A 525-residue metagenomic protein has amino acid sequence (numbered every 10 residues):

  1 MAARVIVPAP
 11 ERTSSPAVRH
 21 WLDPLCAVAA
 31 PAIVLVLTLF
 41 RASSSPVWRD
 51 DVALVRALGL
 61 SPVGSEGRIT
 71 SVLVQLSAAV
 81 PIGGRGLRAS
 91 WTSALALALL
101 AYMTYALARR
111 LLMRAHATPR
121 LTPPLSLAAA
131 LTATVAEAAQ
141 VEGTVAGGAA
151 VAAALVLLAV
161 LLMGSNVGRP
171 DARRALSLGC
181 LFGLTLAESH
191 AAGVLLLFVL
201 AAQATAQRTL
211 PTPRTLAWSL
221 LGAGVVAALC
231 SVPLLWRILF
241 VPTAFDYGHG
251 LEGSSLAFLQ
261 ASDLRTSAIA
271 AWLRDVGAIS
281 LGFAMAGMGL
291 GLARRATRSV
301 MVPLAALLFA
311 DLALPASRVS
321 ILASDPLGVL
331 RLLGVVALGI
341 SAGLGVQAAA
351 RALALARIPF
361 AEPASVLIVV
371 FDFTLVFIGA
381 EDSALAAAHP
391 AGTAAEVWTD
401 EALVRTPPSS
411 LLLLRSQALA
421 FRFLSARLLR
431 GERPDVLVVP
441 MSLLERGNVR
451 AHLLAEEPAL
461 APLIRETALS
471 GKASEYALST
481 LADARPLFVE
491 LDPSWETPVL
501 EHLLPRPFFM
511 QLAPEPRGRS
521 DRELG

Functional and structural regions predicted by a protein language model:
M1-P24: Short, intrinsically disordered terminal tails adjacent to the first/last structured region
W21-D51, R56, V135, A223-F240: Transmembrane signal-anchor helices characteristic of membrane glycosylation enzymes that use polyprenol
C26-A27, T104-V135, A153, A306 (+1 more regions): Transmembrane-helix signature of polytopic, membrane-embedded enzymes that assemble or transfer cell-envelope glycans
F40-V55, P62-V74, P390-A395: Extracytoplasmic catalytic/substrate-binding loops of multi-pass membrane glycan-assembly enzymes
R49, A138-A149: Short acidic/glycine- and proline-prone juxtamembrane loop motifs at membrane-interface regions of multi-pass membrane
V72, I82-Y102, P119, P123-L127 (+2 more regions): Loop-to-helix entry region of an early transmembrane alpha helix in multi-pass inner-membrane enzymes
W91-P119, L155-L162, A286-M288, I340: Transmembrane-helix motifs of polytopic, lipid-linked glycan transferases
V145-A146, V167, L178, T185-L411 (+1 more regions): ER/secretory pathway lumenal C-terminal domains and tails of membrane proteins involved in glycoprotein biogenesis
